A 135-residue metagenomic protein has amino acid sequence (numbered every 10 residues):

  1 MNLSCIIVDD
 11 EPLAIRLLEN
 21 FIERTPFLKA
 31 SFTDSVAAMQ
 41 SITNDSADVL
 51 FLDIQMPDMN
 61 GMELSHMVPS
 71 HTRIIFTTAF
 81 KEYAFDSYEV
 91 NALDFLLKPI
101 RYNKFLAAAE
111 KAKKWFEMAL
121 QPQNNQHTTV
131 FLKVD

Functional and structural regions predicted by a protein language model:
M1-S4: Non-catalytic signal-transmission and effector/linker regions of two-component phosphorelay proteins
I6, A30, I75: Conserved beta-strand positions in the Rossmann-like core of class I SAM-dependent methyltransferases
V8, L28, F95: Short, flexible active-site loop motifs that bind/organize anionic cofactors or intermediates
D9, T33-V36: Short beta-to-alpha connector loops in regulatory alpha/beta signaling domains
E11-A30: Two-component/phosphorelay signaling modules centered on CheY-like receiver
L13, V36-Q121: CheY-like receiver
F32-T33, Q55, T129-K133: Short gly/ser/thr-rich secondary-structure transition/capping motifs
K114-D135: Conserved binding/recognition cores within well-folded domains
